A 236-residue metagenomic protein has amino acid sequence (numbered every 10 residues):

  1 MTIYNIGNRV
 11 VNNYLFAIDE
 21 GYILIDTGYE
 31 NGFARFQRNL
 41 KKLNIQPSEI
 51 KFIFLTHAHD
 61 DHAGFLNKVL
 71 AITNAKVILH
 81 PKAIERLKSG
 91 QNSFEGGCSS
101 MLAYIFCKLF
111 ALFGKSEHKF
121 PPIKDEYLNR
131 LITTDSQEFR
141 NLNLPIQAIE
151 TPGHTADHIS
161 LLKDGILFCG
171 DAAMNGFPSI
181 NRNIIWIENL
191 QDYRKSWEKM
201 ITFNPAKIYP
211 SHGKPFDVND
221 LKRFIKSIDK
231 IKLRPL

Functional and structural regions predicted by a protein language model:
M1-L43, S160-G170, M174: Conserved beta-strand hairpin/beta-sheet module of binuclear metal-dependent hydrolase folds, prominently
I6, I25, I132-T134, T151: Hydrophobic residues at beta-strand termini and immediately following loops that shape nucleotide-binding pockets
I23-I25, F54, V77, F168-C169 (+1 more regions): Residue-level marker for buried hydrophobic side chains located in beta-strands that build the well-ordered beta-sheet
E30-N31, F120-P122, P145-N219, S227-I231: Metallo-beta-lactamase
F33, A58, A63-F65, A156 (+1 more regions): Short N-terminal helix/helix-N-cap motif within the alpha/beta-hydrolase-1
K41-L131: Active-site HxH/HxHxD metal-binding segment of metal-dependent hydrolases
L43-S48, N141-L144, F203: Glycine-rich phosphate-binding loop signature in dinucleotide/nucleotide-binding domains
Y127-R130, T134-E138, L142, I146-A148: Anionic-ligand binding region
